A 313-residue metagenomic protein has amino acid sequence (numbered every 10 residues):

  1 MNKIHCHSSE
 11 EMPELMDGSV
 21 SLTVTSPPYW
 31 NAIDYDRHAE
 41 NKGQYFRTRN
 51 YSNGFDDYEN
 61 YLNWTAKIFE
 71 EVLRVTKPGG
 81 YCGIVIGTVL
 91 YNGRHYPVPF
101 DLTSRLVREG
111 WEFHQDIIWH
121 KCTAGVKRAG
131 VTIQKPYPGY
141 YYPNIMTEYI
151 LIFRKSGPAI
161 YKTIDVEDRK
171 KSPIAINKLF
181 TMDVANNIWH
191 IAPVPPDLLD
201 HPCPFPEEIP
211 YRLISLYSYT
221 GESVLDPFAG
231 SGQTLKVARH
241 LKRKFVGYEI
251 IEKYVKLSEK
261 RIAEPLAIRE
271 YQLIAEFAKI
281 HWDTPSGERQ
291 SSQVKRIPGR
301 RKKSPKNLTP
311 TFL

Functional and structural regions predicted by a protein language model:
M1-L257, L273, G287-Q290, V294-L313: Core catalytic lobe of class I
E259-E270: C-terminal helical cap(s) of enzyme catalytic domains, especially alpha/beta-barrels
I274-P285: Post-kinase regulatory C-tail/linker adjacent to protein kinase catalytic domains
